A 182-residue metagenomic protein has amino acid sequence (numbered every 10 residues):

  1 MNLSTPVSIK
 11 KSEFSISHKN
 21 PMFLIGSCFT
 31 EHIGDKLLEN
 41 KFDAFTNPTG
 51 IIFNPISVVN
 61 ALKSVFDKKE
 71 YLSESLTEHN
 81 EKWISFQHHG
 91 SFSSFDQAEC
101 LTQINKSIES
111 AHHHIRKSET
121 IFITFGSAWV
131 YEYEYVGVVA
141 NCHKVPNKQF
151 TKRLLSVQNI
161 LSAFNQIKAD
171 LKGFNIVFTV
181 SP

Functional and structural regions predicted by a protein language model:
M1-P182: Extracellular glycan-modifying ectodomains
